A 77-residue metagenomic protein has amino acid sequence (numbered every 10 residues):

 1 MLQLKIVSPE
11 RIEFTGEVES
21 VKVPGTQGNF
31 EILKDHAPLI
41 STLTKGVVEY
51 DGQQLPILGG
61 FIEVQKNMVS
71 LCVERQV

Functional and structural regions predicted by a protein language model:
L2-V77: Compact, glycine-rich, soluble single-domain proteins
